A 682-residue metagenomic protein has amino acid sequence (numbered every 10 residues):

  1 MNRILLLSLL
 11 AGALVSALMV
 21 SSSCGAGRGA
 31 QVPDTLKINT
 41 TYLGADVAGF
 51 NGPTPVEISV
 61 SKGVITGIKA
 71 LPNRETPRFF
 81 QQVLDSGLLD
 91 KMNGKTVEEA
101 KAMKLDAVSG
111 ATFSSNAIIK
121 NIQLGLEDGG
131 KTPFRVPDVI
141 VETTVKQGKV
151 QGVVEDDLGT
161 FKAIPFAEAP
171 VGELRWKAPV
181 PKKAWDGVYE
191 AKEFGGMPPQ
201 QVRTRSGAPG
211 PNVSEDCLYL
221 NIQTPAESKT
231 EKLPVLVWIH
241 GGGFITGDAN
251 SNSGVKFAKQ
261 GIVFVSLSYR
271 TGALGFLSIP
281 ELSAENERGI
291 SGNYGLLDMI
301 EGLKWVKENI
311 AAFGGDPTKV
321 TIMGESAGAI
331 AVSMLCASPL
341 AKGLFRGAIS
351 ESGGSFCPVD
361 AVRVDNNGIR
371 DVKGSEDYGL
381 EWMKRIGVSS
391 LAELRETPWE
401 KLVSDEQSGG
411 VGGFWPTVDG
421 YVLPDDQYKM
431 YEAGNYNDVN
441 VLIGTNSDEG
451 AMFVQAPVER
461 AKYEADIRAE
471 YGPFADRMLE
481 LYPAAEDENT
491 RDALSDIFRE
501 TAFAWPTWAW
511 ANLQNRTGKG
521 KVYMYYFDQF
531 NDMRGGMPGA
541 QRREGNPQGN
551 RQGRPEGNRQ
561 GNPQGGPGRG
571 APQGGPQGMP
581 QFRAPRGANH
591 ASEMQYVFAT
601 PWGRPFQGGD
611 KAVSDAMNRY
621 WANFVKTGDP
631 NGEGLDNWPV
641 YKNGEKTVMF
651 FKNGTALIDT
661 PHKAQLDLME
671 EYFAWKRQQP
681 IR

Functional and structural regions predicted by a protein language model:
M1-I4: Positively charged n-region of N-terminal signal peptides that target proteins for export
S8-S21: Bacterial N-terminal signal peptides
V32-F134: Active-site- and interface-proximal helix/loop "cap" or "latch" segments in soluble metabolic and energy-transducing
V97, G110, Q123-K131, K259 (+8 more regions): Sec-exported extracytoplasmic/periplasmic mature domains
R135-N293, Q607-M617, T627-N637, N653-T655 (+3 more regions): Non-catalytic accessory segments of hydrolases
V202-L391, Y421-P424, K429-Q455: Serine-hydrolase-like catalytic core of hydrolytic proteins
G347, F356, D360, D365 (+1 more regions): Substrate-gating cap/lid region and adjacent catalytic-acid/histidine neighborhood within extracellular/lumenal
